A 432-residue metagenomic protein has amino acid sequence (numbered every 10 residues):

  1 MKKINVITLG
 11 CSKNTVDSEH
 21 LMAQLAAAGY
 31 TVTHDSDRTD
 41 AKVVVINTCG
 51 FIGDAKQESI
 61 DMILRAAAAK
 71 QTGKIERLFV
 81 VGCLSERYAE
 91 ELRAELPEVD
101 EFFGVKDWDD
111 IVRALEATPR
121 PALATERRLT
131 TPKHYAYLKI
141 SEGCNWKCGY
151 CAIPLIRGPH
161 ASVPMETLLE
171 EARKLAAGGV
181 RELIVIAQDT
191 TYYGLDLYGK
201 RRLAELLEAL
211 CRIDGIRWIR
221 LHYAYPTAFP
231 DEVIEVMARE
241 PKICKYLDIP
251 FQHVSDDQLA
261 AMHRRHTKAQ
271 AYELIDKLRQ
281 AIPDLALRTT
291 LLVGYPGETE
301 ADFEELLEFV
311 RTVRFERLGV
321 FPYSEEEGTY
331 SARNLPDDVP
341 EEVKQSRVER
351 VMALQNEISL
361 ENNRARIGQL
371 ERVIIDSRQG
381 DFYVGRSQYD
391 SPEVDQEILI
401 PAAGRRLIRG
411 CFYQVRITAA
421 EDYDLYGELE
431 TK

Functional and structural regions predicted by a protein language model:
M1-Y193, E232, I243, L247 (+6 more regions): Proteins enriched for Cys/Gly/acidic motifs involved in redox and nucleic-acid/cofactor modification
I7, I186-Q188, H222-A224, P250-Q252 (+5 more regions): Generic beta-strand/beta-sheet core signal
E76-G82, R87, L92, A177-A301 (+1 more regions): Conserved SAM/AdoMet-binding glycine-rich loop
T130-H134, C144-W146, I243, H253 (+6 more regions): Short flexible coil/turn linkers enriched for glycine and charged/polar residues that connect secondary-structure
C148, L168, V185, L221 (+7 more regions): Conserved, mostly hydrophobic/aromatic
K245-Y246, L259-A260, P283-A286, A301-F303 (+6 more regions): Extended hydrophobic-aromatic, low-complexity segments
R333-K432: Terminal RNA-binding accessory module
